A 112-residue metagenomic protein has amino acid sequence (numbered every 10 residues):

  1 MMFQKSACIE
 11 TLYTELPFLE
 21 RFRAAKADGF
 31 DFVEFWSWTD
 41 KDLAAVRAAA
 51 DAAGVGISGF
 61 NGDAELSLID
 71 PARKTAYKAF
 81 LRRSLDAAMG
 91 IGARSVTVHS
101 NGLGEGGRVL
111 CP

Functional and structural regions predicted by a protein language model:
M1-M2, P17-A27, K41-N61, R82-A93: Acidic (Asp/Glu)-rich catalytic clusters
F3-I9, V33-F35, V55-G62, V96-V98: Hydrophobic faces of well-ordered beta-strands that scaffold small-molecule active sites in alpha/beta enzyme cores
F3-K5, A25-G29, L66-L68, K74: Generic signal for short, ordered secondary-structure residues within or immediately flanking folded domains
A7-T14, A50: Short acidic/polar alpha-helix capping motifs at helix-coil junctions
L12-L16, F32-A45, E65-A72, G104-G106: Acidic-and-aromatic substrate-binding clefts and catalytic sites of carbohydrate-active enzymes
D51, P71-P112: Active-site acidic/histidine proton-transfer and metal-coordination neighborhood in alpha/beta enzyme cores
